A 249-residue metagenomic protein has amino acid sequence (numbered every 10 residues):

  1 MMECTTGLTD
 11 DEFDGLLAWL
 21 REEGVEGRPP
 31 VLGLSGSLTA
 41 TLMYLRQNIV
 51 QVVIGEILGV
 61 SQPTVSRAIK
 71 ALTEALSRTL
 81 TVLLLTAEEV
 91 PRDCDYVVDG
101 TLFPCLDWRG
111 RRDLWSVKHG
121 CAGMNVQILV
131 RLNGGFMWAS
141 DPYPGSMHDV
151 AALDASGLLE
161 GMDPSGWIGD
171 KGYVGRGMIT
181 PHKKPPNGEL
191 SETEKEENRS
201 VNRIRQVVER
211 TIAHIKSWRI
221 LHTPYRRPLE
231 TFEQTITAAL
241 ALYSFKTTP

Functional and structural regions predicted by a protein language model:
M1-G27: Charged, often Cys/His-bearing segments associated with DNA-binding zinc-finger transcription factors
E3, A40, G100: Extended interaction regions within the primary functional domain
G7, P29-L32, M43: Short secondary-structure boundary/capping segments within folded domains
G15-L17, L32, A40: Catalytic-site beta-strand/loop segments enriched in glycine and acidic/polar residues
G24-V31, G36: Active-site-flanking structural segment that lines cofactor/substrate pockets
G33, S37, V53-R67, A71-P249: Short, well-ordered secondary-structure "scaffold" segments embedded in the functional core of diverse domains
L34-Q47: Short, amphipathic alpha-helical "recognition" segments used to contact nucleic acids or chromatin
Q47-V53: Short, charged amphipathic recognition helices of the HTH superfamily and cognate SANT/SANTA-like modules
